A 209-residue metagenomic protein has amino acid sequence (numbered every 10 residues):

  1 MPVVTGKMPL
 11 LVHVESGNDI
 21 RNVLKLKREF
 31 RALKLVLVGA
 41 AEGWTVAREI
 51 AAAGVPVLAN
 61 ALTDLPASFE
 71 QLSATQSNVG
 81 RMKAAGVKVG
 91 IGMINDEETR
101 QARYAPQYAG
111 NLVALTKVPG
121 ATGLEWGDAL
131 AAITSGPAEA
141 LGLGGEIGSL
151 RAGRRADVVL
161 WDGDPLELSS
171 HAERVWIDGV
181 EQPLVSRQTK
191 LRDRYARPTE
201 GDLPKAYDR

Functional and structural regions predicted by a protein language model:
M1-K34, H171, I177, A206-R209: Polyanionic/metal-chelating signatures
P9, R48-A51, P56-D64, S68-W161 (+1 more regions): His/Asp/Glu-enriched, well-ordered alpha-helical/loop segment that forms or immediately abuts the divalent-metal
L11-E15, L33-E42, L62-S68: Catalytic beta/alpha-barrel core
G17-D19, A40-T45, S135-A138: Short acidic loop-to-helix transition motifs that present clustered carboxylates
L24-K27, A41-T45, V79: Histidine-anchored nucleotide/phosphate-binding helix
D64, Q188-P204: Long, charged amphipathic helices and adjacent flexible linkers at domain junctions
E139, R151-Y195: C-terminal cap of metal-dependent C-N hydrolases
P165, D202-R209: C-terminal recognition in membrane/secretory proteostasis and scaffolding
